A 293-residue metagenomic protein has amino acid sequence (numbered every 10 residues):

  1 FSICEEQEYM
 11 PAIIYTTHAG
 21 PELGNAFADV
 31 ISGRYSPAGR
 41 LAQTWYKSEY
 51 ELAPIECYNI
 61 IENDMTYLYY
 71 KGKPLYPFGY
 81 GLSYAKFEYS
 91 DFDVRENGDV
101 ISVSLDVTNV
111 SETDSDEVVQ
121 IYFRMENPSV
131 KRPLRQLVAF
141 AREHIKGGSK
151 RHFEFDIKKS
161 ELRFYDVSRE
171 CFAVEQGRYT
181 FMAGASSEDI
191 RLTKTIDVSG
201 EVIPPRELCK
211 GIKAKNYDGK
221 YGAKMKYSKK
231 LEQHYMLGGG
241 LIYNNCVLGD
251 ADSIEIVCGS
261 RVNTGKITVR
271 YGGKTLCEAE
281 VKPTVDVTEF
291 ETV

Functional and structural regions predicted by a protein language model:
F1-D116, Y122, G147, E175-T195 (+1 more regions): Secreted, periplasmic, or luminal enzymes acting at the cell surface/secretory milieu
L52-A53, F123-R142, T275-E278: Short aromatic-acidic-glycine turn motif
E88-D93, L137-R142, D166-V167, G239-Y243 (+1 more regions): Short structured motifs
G98, I145-K150, T284-V285: Solvent-exposed, conformationally flexible loop/turn segments
V107-N109, I157, C258: Hydrophobic beta-strand positions in extracellular immunoglobulin-like domains
I121-N127, A183, V269-Y271: Conserved aromatic beta-strand anchor motif in extracellular beta-sandwich/beta-rich domains
S129-C171: Intrinsically disordered, low-complexity Pro/Gly/Ser/Thr-rich segments with frequent PxxP/GP/PP motifs and embedded
Q176-T180, S187-V293: Extracytoplasmic
